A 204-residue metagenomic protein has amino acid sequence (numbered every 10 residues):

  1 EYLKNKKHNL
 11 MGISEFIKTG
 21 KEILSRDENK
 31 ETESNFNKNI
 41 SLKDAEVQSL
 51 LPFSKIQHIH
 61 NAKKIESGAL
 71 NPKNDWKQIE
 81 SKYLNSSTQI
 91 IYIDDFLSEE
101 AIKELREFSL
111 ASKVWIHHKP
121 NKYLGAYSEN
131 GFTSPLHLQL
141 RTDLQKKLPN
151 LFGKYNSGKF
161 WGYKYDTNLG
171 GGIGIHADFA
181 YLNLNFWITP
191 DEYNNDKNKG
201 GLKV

Functional and structural regions predicted by a protein language model:
E1-V204: Fe(II)/2-oxoglutarate oxygenase catalytic core
